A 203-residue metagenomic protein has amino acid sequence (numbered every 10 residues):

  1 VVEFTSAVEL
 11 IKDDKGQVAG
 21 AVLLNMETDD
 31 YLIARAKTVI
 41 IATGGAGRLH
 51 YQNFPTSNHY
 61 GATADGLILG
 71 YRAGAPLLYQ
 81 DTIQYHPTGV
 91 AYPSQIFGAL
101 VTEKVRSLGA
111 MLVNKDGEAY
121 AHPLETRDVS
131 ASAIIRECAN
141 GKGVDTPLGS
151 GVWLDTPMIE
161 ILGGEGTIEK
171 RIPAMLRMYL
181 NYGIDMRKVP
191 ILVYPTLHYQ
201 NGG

Functional and structural regions predicted by a protein language model:
V1-A7, L77-Q80: A conserved beta-strand/loop element that lines the FAD pocket in flavoprotein oxidoreductases
E3-Q17: A conserved short coil-to-beta-strand element within the FAD-binding core of flavoproteins
E27-T38: Core beta-strand elements of the Rossmann-like FAD/NAD(P) dinucleotide-binding domain in flavoenzyme oxidoreductases
A36-T38, A42-T43, K115: Short, well-ordered coil/turn residues at beta-beta hairpins and beta-strand->alpha-helix junctions within
V39, H59-L69, G203: Extended, hydrophobic alpha-helical segments in both membrane/secreted and soluble proteins
I41-P55: Flavin (primarily FAD) binding-site architecture
L69, A75-H198: An anion/pyrophosphate-binding glycine-rich loop and adjacent beta-alpha core in soluble alpha-beta enzymes
